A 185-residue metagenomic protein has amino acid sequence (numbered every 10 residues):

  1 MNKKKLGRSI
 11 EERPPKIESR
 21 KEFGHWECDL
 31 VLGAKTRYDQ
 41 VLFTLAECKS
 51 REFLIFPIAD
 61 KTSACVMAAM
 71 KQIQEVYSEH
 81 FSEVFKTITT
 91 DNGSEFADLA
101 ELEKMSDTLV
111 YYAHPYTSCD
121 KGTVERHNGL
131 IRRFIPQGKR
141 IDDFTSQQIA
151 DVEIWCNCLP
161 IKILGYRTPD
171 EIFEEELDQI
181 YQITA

Functional and structural regions predicted by a protein language model:
M1-L42: Mobile-element integrase/transposase regions, centering on the N-terminal DNA-binding/Zn-coordinating module
D29, L45, R51, M70 (+4 more regions): Mobile genetic element proteins and their domesticated derivatives, centered on retroelements and DNA transposons
A34, Y38, I55-H80: Active-site beta-loop-alpha junctions of metal-dependent nucleic acid enzymes, especially the RNase H-like/DDE
Y38-Q40, C48-F53: Coil-to-beta-strand transition motifs
R51-F56, Y112, Q137: Short small-residue beta-strand/loop micro-motif enriched in glycine and branched aliphatics
T90-N92, A97-A100, Y112-I135, D142-I154: RNase H-like two-metal-ion nuclease catalytic core shared by retroviral integrases and related mobile-element nucleases
M105-S106: Short, structured coil segments at secondary-structure junctions
Q137-A185: C-terminal domain-tail junction helix/linker
